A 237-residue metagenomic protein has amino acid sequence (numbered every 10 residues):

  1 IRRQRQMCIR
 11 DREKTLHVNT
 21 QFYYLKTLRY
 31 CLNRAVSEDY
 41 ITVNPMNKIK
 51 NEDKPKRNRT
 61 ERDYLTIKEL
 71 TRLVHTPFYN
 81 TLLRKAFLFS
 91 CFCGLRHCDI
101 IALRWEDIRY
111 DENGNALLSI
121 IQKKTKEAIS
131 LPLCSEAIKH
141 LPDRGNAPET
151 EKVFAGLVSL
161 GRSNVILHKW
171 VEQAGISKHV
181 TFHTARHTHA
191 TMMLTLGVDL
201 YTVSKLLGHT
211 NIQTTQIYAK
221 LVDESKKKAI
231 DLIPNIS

Functional and structural regions predicted by a protein language model:
I1-D11: Single conserved hydrophobic/aromatic residue that forms the stacking wall/gate of nucleotide- or nucleobase-binding
K14-V18, F22-K26, S37, I41-H97 (+2 more regions): Basic, Lys/Arg- and aromatic-enriched nucleic-acid-binding interface segment
F22, V158-L160, S177-G197: Short basic/aromatic active-site micro-motif
S37, L88, F92, C98-D99 (+3 more regions): C-terminal catalytic core of tyrosine-transesterase DNA break-rejoin enzymes
K48-D53, R72, C93, A102-D143: Conserved tyrosine-mediated DNA breakage-rejoining catalytic core shared by Y-recombinases
R59, K123-P142, P148-K169: C-terminal catalytic core of Y-nucleophile DNA break-rejoin enzymes
Y64, Q122-K126, L207, N211-L232: Catalytic-site neighborhood detector that most strongly recognizes the C-terminal catalytic loop/helix of tyrosine
D107-N115, S177-H179, V198-I217, K228: Short, polar N-cap/turn motifs at the start of nucleic acid-interacting alpha helices
